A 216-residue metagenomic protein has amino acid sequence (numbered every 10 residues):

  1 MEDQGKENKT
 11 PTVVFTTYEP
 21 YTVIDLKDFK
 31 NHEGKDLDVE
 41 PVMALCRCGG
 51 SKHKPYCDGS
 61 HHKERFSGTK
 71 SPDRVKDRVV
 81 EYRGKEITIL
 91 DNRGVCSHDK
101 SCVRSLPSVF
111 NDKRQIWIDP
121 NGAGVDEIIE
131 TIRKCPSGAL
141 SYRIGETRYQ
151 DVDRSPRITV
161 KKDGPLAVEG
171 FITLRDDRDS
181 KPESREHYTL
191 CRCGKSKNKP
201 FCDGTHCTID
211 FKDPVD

Functional and structural regions predicted by a protein language model:
M1-A44, G50-H53, G59-E64, K85-S105 (+1 more regions): Ordered, small/hydrophobic-rich secondary-structure cores
P11-Y21, D25, D77-S101, G122-G145 (+1 more regions): Short Fe-S-cluster ligation motifs
Y21-V23, M43-C46, Y56-C57, L140 (+3 more regions): Short, structured motif recognition centered on aromatic/hydrophobic residues
G34-R47, D77-H98, F110-E130, T147-Q150 (+1 more regions): Ferredoxin-like iron-sulfur electron-transfer modules
G49-S51, G194-S196: Short gly/acidic/polar-rich coil/turn motifs that serve as flexible hinges in modular proteins
K54-R65, D99-Q115, I132-E146, K199-D210: Iron-sulfur cluster-binding cysteine motifs and their immediate structural context in ferredoxin-like electron-transfer
H61-R78, D112-G124, R148-S155, H206-D216: Short cysteine/histidine-rich metal-coordination sites, predominantly Zn2+-binding motifs
E186-Y188, P200, I209, V215-D216: Boundary-flanking segments of nucleic-acid-binding domains in nuclear regulatory proteins
